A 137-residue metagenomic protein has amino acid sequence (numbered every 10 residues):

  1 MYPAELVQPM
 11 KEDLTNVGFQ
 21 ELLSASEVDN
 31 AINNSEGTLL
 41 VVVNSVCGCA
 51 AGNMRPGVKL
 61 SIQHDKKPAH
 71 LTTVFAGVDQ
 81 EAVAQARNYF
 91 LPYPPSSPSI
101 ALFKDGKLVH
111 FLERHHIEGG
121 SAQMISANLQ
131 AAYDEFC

Functional and structural regions predicted by a protein language model:
M1-S35, F136-C137: N-terminal leader/targeting and pre-domain segments
S35-C47: Short active-site neighborhood of thiol/selenol oxidoreductases, capturing the structured segment around
V43, K66-Q85: Thiol-based oxidoreductase modules, predominantly thioredoxin-like and allied folds used for disulfide exchange
A51-H64: Typically the conserved alpha-helix immediately C-terminal to a functionally engaged Cys/Sec in thioredoxin-like
V83-S97: Short acidic (Asp/Glu) patches
P94-C137: Non-catalytic, surface beta->alpha helical segment in thiol-disulfide oxidoreductase systems
